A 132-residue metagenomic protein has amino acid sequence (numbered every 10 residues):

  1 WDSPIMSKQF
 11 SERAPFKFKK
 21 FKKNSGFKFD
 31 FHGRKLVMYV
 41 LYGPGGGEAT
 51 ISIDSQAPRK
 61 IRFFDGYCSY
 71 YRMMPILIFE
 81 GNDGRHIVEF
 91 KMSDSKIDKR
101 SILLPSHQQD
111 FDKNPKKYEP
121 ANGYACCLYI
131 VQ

Functional and structural regions predicted by a protein language model:
W1-Q132: Glycan-recognition surfaces in beta-rich domains, encompassing non-catalytic CBMs and lectin-like receptor-binding
